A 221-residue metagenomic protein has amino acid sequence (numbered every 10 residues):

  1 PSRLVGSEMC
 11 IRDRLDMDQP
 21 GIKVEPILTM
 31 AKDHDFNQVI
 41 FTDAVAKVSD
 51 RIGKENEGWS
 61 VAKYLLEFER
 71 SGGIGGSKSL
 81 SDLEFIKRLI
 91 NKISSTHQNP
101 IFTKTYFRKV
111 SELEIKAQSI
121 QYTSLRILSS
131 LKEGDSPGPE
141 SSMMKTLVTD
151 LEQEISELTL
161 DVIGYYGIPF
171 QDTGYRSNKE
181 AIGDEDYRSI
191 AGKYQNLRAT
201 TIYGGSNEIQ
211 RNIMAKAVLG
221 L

Functional and structural regions predicted by a protein language model:
P1-G6, C10-I11: Single conserved hydrophobic/aromatic residue that forms the stacking wall/gate of nucleotide- or nucleobase-binding
S7, L28-D35, E185, G204: Short Gly/Pro-enriched turn/cap motifs at secondary-structure boundaries
D16, I22-I120, T200, K216: Glycine-rich beta->alpha junctions and the first turn(s) of the following alpha-helix
F36, N56, G138, M143 (+1 more regions): Active-site lining segments that contact anionic ligands and/or coordinate catalytic metals
E55, S136, S206-N207: Gly/Ser/Thr-rich beta-alpha loop segments that engage phosphate groups in nucleotides
W59-F68, G73-G76, I163-L221: Glycine-rich phosphate/cofactor-binding loops in nucleotide/flavin-utilizing enzymes
L65, F85-I93, R126, S130 (+4 more regions): Generic, well-ordered alpha-helical scaffold segments in large soluble proteins
S95, I101, Q118-A181: C-terminal helix-coil-helix/basic helical segment that borders enzyme active sites and/or dimer interfaces and provides
